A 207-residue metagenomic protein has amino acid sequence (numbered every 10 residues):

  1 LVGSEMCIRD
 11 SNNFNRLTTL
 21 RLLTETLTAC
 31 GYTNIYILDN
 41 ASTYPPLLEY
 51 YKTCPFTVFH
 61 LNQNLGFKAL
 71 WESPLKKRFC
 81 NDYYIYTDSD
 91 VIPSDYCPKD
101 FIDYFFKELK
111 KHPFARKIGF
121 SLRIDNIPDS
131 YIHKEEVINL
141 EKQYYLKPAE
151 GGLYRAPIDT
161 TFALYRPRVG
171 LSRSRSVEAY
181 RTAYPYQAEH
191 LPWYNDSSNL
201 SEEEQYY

Functional and structural regions predicted by a protein language model:
L1-I8: Short, small-residue-biased leader/transition segments that mark boundaries at the very start of proteins
R9-T19, L23, C30, L38: A conserved hydrophobic helix/loop-capping motif in glycosyltransferases and polysaccharide synthases
T24-Q63: Acidic donor-binding segment of Leloir-type glycosyltransferases
K68-Y83: Active-site nucleotide-sugar/metal-binding loop of Leloir-type enzymes
C80-Y96: Short beta-strand-to-loop acidic/aromatic patch adjacent to the donor-nucleotide binding site
C97-R116: Conserved donor-nucleotide/metal-binding helix-loop-beta segment in metal-dependent transferases, i.e., the alpha-helix
I118-Y131: Short beta-strand-to-loop element that shapes/binds the nucleotide-sugar donor at the catalytic cleft/hinge
K134-Y207: C-terminal catalytic/acceptor-binding lobe
